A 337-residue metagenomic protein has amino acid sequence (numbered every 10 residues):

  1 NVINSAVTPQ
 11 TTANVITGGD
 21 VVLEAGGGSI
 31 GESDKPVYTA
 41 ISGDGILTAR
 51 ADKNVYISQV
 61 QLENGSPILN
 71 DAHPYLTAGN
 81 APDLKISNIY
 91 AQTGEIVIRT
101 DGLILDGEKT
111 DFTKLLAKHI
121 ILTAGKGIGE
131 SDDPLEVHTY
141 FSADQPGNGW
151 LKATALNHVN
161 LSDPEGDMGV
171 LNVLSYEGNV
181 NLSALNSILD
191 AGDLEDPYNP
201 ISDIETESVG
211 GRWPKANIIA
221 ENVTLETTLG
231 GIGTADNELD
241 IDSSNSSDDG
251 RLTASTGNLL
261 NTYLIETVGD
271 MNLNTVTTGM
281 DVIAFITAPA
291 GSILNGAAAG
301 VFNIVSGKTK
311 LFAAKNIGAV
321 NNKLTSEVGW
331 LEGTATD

Functional and structural regions predicted by a protein language model:
N1-D337: Extracellular lectin-like interaction modules
